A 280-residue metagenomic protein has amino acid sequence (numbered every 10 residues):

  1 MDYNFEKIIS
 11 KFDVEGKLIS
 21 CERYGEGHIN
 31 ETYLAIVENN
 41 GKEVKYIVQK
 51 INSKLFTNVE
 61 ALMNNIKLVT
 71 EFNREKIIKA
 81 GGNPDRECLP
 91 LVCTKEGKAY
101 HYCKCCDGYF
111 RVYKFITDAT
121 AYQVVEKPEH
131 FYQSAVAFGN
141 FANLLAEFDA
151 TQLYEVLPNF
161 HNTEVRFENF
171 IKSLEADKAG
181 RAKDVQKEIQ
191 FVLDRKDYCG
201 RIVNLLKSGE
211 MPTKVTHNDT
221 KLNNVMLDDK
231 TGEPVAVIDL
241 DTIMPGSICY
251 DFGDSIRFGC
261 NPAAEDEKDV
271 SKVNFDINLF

Functional and structural regions predicted by a protein language model:
S10-L18, K79-D85: Short secondary-structure junctions
V14-N39: ATP-binding glycine-rich phosphate-binding loop
E15, E22, E26, I47-E60 (+3 more regions): ATP-dependent phospho-/nucleotidyl transfer catalytic cores
T32-L34, V112, V215: Conserved hydrophobic/aromatic beta-strand scaffold that supports enzyme active sites
I36-K45, G232-E233: Active-site beta-strand-loop-beta-strand hairpin of nuclease catalytic cores that positions key catalytic residues
K42-N65, E71-T151: ATP-binding pocket architecture of kinase catalytic cores
I238-I243: Activation of the activation-loop gatekeeper triad in protein kinase-fold domains
C249-F280: Active-site activation/catalytic loop segments of kinase-like enzymes and analogous catalytic loops in related
